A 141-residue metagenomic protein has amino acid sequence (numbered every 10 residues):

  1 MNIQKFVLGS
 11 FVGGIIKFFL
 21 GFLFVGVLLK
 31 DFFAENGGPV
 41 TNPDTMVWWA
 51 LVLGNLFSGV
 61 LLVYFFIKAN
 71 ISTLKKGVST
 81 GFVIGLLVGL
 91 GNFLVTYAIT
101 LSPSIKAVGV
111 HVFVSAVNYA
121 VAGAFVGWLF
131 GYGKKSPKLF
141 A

Functional and structural regions predicted by a protein language model:
M1-A141: Juxtamembrane/disordered regions of integral membrane proteins
